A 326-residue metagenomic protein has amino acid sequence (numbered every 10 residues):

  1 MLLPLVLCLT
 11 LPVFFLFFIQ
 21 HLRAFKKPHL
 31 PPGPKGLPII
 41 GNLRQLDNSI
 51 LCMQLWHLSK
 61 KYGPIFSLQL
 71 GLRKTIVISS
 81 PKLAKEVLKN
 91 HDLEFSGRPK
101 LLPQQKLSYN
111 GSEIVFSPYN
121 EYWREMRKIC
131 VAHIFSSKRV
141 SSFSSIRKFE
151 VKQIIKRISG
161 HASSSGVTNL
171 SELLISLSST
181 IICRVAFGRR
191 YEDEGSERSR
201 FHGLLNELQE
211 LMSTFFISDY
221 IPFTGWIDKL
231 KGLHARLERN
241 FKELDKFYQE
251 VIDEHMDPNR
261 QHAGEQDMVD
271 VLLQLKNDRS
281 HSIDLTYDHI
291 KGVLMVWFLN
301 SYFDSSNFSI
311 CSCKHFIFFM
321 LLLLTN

Functional and structural regions predicted by a protein language model:
M1-K26, T180: Terminal signal-anchor or tail-anchor transmembrane helices that tether membrane-associated enzymes to cellular
L2-L3, F18-H21, Q45, S59 (+3 more regions): Hydrophobic transmembrane alpha-helices
P4, H133, F318-L321: Hydrophobic alpha-helical signal peptides and transmembrane signal-/tail-anchor segments that drive secretory-pathway
L7, F66-Q69, R124, T286-I290 (+1 more regions): Short hydrophobic/aromatic segments of transmembrane alpha-helices and their interfaces
F25-I146, L170, L174-R184, E197-G225: Cytochrome P450 substrate-recognition site 1
I39-L46, V87-L88, S305-K314, L324-N326: Short hydrophobic alpha-helical segments that form membrane-spanning helices or hydrophobic packing faces of helical
P99-L107, S141-C311, F318-N326: Cytochrome P450 heme-thiolate monooxygenase catalytic core
